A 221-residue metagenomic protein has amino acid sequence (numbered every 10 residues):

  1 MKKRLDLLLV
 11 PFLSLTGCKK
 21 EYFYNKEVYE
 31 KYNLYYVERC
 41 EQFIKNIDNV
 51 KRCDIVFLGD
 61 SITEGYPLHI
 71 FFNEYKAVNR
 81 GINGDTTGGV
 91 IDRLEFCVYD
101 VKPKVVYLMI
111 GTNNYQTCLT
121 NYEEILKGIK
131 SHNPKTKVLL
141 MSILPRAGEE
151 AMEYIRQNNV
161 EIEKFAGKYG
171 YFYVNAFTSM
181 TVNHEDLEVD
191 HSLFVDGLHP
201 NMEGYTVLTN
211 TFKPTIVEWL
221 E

Functional and structural regions predicted by a protein language model:
M1-L58, T63-E64, L68, N73 (+5 more regions): N-terminal secretory targeting modules
R52-C53, K76, K102-V105, N133-K137 (+1 more regions): Loop/turn elements at helix/coil->beta-strand transitions in domains of secreted/extracellular proteins
I55, N83, T87, I91 (+5 more regions): Solvent-exposed, acidic/flexible segments
F57, A77-N79, Y173: Conserved beta-strand scaffold positions in the cores of enzyme catalytic domains, especially in NTP/NDP-utilizing
L58, E64-K76, T87-E123, L139 (+1 more regions): Oxyanion-hole/transition-state-stabilizing segment in secreted/luminal serine hydrolases and related acyltransferases
M109-N113, L126-Q157, M180, H184: Active-site segments of SGNH/GDSL-like serine hydrolases that catalyze O-acetyl group transfer/hydrolysis on lipids
T120, E124-G128, Q157-K164: Alpha-helical scaffolding segments of alpha/beta enzyme cores, especially the outer helices of TIM-barrel or partial
A147-E221: Catalytic His-Asp segment of secreted/periplasmic serine-dependent ester chemistry enzymes
